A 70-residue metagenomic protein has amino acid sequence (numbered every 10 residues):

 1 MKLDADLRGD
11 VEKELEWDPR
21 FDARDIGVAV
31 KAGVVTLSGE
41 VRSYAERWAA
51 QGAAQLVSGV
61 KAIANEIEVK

Functional and structural regions predicted by a protein language model:
M1-K70: N-terminal targeting leaders
